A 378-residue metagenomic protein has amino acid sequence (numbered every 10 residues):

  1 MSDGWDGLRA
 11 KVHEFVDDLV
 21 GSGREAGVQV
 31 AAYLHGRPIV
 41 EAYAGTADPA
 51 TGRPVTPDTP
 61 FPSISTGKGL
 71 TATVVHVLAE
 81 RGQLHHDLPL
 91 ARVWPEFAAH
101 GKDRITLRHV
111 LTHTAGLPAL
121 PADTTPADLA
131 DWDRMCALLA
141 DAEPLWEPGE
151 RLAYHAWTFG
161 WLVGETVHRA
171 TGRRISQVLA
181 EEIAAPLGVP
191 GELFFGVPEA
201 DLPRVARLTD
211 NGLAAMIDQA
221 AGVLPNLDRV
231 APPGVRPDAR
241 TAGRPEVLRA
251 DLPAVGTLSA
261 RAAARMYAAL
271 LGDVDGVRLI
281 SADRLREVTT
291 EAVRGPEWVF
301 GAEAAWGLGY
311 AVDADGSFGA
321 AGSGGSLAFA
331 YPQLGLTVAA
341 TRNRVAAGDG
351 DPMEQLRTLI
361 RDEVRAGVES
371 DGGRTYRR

Functional and structural regions predicted by a protein language model:
M1-T46, D58, P62, R151 (+3 more regions): Catalytic loop of the DD-peptidase/beta-lactamase superfamily, centered on the K-T-G motif and neighboring
R9, T66-A72, R104-L107, A156-G160 (+1 more regions): Short alpha-helical patches at coil-to-helix transitions and adjacent helical residues in well-structured domains
D17, A115, A140-P144, G164 (+1 more regions): Amphipathic, well-packed alpha-helical segments that form the structural scaffold of globular domains
A50, C136-L145, R236-V247: The feature captures the short pre-catalytic strand/loop hairpin that immediately precedes and shapes the active-site
P57, P62-T66, L70, L78-A122 (+3 more regions): Active-site helix/loop module of the DD-peptidase/beta-lactamase fold, centered on the serine-lysine SxxK catalytic
E150-A156: Cytochrome P450
T158-R169: Hydrophobic mid-domain F-helix/FG-region of cytochrome P450s
